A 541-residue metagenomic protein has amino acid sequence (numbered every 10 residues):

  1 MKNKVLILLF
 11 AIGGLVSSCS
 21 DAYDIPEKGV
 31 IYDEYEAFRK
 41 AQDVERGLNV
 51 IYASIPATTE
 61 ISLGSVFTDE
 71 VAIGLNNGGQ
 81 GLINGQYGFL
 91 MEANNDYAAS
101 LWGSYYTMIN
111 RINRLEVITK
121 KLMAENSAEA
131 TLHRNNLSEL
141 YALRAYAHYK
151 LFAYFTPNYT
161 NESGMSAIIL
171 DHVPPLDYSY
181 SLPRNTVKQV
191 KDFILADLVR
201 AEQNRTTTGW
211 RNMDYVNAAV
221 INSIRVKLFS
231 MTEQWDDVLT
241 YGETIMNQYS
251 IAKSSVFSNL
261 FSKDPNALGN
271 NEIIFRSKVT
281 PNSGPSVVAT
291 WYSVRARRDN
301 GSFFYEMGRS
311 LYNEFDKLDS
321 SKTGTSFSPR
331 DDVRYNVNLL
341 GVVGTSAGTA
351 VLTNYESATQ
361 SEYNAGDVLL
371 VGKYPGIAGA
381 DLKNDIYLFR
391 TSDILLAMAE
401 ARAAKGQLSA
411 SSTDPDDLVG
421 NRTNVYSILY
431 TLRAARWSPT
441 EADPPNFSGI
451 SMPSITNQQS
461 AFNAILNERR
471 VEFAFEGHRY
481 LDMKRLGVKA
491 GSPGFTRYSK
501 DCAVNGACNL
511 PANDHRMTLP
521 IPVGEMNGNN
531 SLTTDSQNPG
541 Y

Functional and structural regions predicted by a protein language model:
M1-G29: Bacterial Sec-dependent N-terminal signal peptides
V5-L8, G14, S310, D417 (+1 more regions): Acidic/proline-rich low-complexity IDRs
L8, T68-V71: Primarily recognizes Gram-negative and organellar outer-membrane beta-barrels
C19-S65, D96-Y292, T323-Y541: Acidic/polar-rich alpha-helix caps and helix-coil junctions
E70-A93, Y355-K373: Short alpha-helical hairpin
I194, M307-F315: Extracytoplasmic segments of membrane-associated envelope/inner-membrane machinery
R297-R309: Short, cationic low-complexity segments
